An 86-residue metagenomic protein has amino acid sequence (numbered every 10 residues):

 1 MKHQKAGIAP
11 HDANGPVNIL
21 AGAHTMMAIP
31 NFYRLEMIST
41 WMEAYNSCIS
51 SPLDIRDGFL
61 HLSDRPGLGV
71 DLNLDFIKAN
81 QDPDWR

Functional and structural regions predicted by a protein language model:
M1-F59, S63: Shared catalytic-loop signature of beta/alpha-barrel
I49-R86: C-terminal extensions of enzymes
